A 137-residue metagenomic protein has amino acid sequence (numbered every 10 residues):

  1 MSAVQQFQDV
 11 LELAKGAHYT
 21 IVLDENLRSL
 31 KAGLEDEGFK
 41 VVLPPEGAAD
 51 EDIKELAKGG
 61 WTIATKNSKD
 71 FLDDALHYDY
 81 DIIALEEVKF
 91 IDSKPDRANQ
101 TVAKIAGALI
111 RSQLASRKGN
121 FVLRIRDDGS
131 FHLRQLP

Functional and structural regions predicted by a protein language model:
S2-T20, D24-D36, E46, D74-P137: Acidic, PIN/NYN-like endoribonuclease modules and their adjacent C-terminal/linker elements
V22, P44, A64-K66: Short, conserved beta-strand edge motifs with alternating hydrophobic and charged residues
R28, K54-L56: A generic signature of intrinsically disordered, low-complexity regions enriched in glycine/proline and charged/polar
K40-A48: A short beta-strand-loop structural module common to alpha/beta enzyme folds
A49-I53: Short acidic active-site motifs
L56-L76: Acidic, metal-binding active-site segment of PIN/NYN-like and related structure-specific nucleases
